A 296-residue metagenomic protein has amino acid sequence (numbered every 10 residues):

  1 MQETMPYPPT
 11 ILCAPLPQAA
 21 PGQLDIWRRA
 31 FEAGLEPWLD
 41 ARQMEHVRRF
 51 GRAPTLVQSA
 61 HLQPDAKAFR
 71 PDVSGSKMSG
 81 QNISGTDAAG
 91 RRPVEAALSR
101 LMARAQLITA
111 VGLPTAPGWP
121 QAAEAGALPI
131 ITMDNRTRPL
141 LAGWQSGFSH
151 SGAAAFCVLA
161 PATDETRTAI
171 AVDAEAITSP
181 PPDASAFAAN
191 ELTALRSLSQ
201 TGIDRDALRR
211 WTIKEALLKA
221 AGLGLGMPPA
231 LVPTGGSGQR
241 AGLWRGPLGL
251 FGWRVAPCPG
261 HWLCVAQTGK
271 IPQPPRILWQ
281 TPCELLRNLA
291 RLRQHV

Functional and structural regions predicted by a protein language model:
Q2-V296: Core catalytic alpha/beta fold that binds nucleotide/phospho-ligands
